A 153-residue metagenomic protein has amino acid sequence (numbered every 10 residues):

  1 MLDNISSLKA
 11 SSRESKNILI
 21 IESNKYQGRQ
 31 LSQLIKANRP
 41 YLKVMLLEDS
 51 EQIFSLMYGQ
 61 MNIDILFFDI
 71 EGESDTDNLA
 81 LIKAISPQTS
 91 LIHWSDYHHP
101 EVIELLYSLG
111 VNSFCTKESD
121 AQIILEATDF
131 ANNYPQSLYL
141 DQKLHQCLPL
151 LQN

Functional and structural regions predicted by a protein language model:
E22: Conserved acidic carboxylate
K25-L47: Two-component/phosphorelay signaling modules centered on CheY-like receiver
E48-I65: Acidic, metal-coordinating helix/loop segments flanking the phosphotransfer/catalytic sites of two-component signaling
T76-Q88: Short amphipathic alpha-helix used as the core "switch/output" element in two-component signaling
Q88-P100: A short, hydrophobic beta-strand element within the central beta-sheet of small alpha/beta folds
E101, S119-T128: C-terminal output helix
P135-N153: CheY-like receiver
